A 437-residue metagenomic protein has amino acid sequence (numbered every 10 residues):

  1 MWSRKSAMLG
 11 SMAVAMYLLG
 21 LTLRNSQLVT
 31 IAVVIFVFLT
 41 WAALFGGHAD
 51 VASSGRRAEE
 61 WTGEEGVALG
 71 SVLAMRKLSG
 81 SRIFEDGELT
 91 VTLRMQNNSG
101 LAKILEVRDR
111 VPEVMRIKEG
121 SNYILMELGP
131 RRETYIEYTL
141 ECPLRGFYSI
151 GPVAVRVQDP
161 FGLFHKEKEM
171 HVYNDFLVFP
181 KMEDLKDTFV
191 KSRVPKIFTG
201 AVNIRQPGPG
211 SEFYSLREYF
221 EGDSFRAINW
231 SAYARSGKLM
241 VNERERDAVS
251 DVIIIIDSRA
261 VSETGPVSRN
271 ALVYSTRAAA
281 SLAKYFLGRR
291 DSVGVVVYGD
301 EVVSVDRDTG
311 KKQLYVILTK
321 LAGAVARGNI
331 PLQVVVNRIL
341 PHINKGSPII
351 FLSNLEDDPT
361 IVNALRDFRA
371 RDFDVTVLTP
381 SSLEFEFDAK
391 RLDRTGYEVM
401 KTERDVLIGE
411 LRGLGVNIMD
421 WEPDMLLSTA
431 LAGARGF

Functional and structural regions predicted by a protein language model:
M1-E64: An extended acidic
R4-A7, F189, F198, P207 (+2 more regions): Exposed, interaction-prone extracellular/peripheral surfaces
F36-D308, P348-F351, D367: An amphipathic, basic-hydrophobic helix/alpha-beta surface used to engage anionic, phosphate-rich ligands or surfaces
